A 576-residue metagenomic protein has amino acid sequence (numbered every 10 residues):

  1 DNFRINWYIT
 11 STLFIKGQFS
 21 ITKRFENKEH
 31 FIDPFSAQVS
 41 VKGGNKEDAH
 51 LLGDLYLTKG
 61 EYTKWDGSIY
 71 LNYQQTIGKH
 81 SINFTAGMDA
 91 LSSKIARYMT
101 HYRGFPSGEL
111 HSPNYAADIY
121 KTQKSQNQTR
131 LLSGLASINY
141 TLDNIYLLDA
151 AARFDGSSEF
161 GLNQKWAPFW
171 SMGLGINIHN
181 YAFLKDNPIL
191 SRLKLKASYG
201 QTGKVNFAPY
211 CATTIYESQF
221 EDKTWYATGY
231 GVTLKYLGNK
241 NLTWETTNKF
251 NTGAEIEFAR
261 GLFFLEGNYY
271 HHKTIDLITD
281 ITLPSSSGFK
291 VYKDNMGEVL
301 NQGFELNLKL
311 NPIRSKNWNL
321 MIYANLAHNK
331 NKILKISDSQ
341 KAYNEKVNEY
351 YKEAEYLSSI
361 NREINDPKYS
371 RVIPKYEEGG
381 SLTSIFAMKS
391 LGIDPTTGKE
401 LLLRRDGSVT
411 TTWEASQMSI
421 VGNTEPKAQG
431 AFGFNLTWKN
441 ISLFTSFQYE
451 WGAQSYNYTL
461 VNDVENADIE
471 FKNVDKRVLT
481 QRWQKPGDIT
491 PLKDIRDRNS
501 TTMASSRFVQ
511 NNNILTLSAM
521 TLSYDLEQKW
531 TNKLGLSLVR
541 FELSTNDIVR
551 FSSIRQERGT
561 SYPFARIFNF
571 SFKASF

Functional and structural regions predicted by a protein language model:
D1-I32, E47-I360, A504-F576: Extracellular/periplasmic, surface-exposed regions of secreted and cell-surface proteins
K16, F35, L443-S446: A structural signal for short, well-ordered beta-strand segments and their strand-loop junctions that often border
K23, V409, E450-G452: Short, surface-exposed beta-strand-loop junctions and turns on beta-sheet-rich folds
S36-A49: A subset of solvent-exposed loop/turn segments in beta-rich extracellular surface proteins, enriched in glycine
V39-S40, S157, S384, P395 (+2 more regions): Extracytoplasmic gating/loop element in the C-terminal half of outer-membrane beta-barrel translocons and assembly
D294, N311-T424: Conserved small-residue
N423-Y456: Glycine-rich, aromatic-lined ligand/substrate-binding cores of catalytic and carbohydrate-binding domains
